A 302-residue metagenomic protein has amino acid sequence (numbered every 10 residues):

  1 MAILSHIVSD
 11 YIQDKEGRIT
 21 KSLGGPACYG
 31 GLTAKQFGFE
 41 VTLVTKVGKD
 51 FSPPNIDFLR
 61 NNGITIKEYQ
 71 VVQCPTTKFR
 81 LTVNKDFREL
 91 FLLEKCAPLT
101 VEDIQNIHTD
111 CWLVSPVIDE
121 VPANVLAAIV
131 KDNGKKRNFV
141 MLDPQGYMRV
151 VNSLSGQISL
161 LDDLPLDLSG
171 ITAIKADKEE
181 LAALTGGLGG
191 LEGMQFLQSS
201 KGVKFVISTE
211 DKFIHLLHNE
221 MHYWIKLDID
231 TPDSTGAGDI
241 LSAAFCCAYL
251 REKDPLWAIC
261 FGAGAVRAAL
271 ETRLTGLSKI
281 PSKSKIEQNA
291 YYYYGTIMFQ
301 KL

Functional and structural regions predicted by a protein language model:
M1-V8, M141: Short, hydrophobic/glycine-enriched beta-strand segments
S9-K21, Q36-P116, E120, V125-F139 (+1 more regions): Conserved N-terminal subdomain of the carbohydrate kinase-like
R18-L32: Short catalytic helix/loop segments, enriched in acidic residues and glycine and frequently bearing histidine
G31-E40, A248-R251: Alpha-helix C-terminal capping segments
A34, D177, G238: Short, conserved phosphate/pyrophosphate- and ester-handling motifs at nucleotide-, phospho-/glycolipid
T42-V47, M141-Q145, I174-K178: Short internal beta-strands
G146-I225: Conserved phosphate/ATP/ADP-binding segment of small-molecule kinases
G202, L227-F299: Conserved post-catalytic alpha-helical subdomain immediately downstream of the catalytic base and nucleotide-binding
